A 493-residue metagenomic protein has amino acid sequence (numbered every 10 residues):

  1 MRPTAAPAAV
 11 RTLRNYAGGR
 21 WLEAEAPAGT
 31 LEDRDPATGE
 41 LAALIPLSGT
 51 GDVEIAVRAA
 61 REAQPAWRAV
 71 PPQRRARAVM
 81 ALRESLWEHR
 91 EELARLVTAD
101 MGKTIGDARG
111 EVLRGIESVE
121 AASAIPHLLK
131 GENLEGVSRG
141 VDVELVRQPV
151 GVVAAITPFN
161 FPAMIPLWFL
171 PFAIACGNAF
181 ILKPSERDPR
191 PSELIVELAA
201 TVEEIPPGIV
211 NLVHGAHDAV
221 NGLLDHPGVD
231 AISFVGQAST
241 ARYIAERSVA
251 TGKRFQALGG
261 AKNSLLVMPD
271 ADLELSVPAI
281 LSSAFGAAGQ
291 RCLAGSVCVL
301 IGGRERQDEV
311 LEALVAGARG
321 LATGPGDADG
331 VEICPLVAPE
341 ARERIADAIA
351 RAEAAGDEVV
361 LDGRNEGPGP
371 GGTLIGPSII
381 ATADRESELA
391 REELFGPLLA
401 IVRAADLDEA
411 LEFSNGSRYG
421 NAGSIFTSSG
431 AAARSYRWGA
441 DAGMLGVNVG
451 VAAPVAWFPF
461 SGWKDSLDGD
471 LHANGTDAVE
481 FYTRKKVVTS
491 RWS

Functional and structural regions predicted by a protein language model:
M1-A37, R364: Hydrophobic face of amphipathic alpha-helices that form TPR/SEL1-like repeat modules and related alpha-solenoid
A24, E120-E135, A322-T323, A354 (+2 more regions): Proline-centered turn/helix-capping motifs that create local helix->coil transitions or kinks
D35-L44, E204, V229, L266 (+3 more regions): Conserved C-terminal structural/oligomerization subdomain of aldehyde/semialdehyde dehydrogenase
G39, R75, V97, V119 (+9 more regions): Residue-level signal for inorganic ion chemistry
E40-L129: Glycine-rich loop-to-alpha-helix module at the N-terminal edge of alpha/beta enzyme cores
L41-S48, A63-A69, A155, L265-M268 (+5 more regions): Short, well-ordered beta-strand elements within core beta-sheets of diverse protein domains
W87, G131-L275, A404, G469: Rossmann-like NAD(P) dinucleotide-binding subdomain of oxidoreductase/dehydrogenase enzymes
S239-D384, V447, W492: ALDH superfamily catalytic-core signature
